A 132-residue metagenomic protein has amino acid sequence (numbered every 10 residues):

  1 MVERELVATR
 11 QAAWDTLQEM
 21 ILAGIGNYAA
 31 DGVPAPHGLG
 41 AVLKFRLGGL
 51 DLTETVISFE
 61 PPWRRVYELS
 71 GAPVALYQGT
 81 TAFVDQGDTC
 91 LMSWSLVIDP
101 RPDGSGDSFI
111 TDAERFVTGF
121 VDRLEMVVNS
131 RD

Functional and structural regions predicted by a protein language model:
M1-A35: Hydrophobic ligand-binding cavity/cleft-lining segments
R4, A8, L47, T111 (+1 more regions): A short glycine-/small-residue-rich loop at the edge of a beta-strand within enzyme catalytic domains
D15-L22, P61-P62, D122, M126-S130: Short, intrinsically disordered, mixed-charge
V33-P36, V74, G87, D112-E114 (+1 more regions): Juxtamembrane/interface motifs at transmembrane-helix termini
H37-L43: Short coil-to-beta transition motif at edge beta-strands of beta-rich domains
K44-L91, V97-P100: Hydrophobic-ligand binding "helix-grip"
L91, V97-D132: A conserved amphipathic terminal alpha-helix motif
